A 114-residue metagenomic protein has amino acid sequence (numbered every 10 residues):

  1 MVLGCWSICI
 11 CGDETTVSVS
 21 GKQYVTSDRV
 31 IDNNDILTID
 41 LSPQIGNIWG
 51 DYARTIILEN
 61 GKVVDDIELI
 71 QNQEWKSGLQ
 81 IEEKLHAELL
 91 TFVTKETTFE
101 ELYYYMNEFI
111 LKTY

Functional and structural regions predicted by a protein language model:
M1-Y114: Active-site neighborhoods and metal-handling regions in enzymes and metal-associated proteins
